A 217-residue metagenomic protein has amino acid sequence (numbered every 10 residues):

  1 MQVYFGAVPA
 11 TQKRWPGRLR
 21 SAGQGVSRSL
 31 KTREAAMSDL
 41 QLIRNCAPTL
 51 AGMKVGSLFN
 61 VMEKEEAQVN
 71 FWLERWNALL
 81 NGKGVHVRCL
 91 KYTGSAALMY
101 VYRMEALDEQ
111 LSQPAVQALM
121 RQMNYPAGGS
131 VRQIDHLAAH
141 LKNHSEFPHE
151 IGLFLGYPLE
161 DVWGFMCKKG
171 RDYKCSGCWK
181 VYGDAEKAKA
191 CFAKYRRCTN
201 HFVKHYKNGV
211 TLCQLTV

Functional and structural regions predicted by a protein language model:
P9-Q12, P16: Short, often N-terminal, low-complexity regions that either remain intrinsically disordered or form a short helix
G17-V26: Intrinsic disorder/low-complexity segments enriched in small, polar and charged residues
L30-T93: A structured, charge-rich N-terminal accessory region that forms the first stable segment of a protein and links
F71-G129: A glycine-rich, hydrophobic loop/mini-helix early in the fold
Q122-H149: Internal catalytic-core helix/loop-beta-alpha segment that presents or stabilizes conserved functional determinants
F147-Y173: Hydrophobic/aromatic-rich, well-ordered segments within soluble, folded domains that form packed cores
C178-V217: Long, compositionally biased
